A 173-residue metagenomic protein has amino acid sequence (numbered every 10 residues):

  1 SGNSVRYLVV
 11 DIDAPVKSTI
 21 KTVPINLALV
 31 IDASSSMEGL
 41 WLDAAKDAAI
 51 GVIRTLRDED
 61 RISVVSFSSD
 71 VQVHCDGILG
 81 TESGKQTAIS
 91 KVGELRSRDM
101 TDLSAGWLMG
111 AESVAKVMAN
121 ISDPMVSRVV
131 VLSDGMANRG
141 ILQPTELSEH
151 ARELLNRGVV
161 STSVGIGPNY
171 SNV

Functional and structural regions predicted by a protein language model:
S1-V173: Exposed acidic/Ser/Thr-rich ligand/metal-binding surfaces
